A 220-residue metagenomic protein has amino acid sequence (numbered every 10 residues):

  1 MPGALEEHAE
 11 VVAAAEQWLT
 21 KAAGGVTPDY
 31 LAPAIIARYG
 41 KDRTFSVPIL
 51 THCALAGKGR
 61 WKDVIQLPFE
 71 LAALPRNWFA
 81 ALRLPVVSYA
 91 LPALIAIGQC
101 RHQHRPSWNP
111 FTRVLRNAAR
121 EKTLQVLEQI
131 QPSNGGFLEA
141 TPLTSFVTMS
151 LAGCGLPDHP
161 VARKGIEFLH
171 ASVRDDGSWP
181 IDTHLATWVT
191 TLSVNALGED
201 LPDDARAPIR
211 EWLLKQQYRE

Functional and structural regions predicted by a protein language model:
M1-E220: Preference for long, amphipathic alpha-helical scaffolds in soluble/luminal domains and all-alpha bundles
